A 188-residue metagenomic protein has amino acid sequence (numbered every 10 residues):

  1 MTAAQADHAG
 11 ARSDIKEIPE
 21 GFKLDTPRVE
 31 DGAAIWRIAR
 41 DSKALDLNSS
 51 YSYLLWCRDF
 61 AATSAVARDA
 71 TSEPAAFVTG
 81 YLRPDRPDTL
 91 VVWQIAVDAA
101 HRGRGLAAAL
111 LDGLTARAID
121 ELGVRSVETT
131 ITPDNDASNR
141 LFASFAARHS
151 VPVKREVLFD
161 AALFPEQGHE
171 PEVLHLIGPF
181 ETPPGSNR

Functional and structural regions predicted by a protein language model:
G10-N48: Short amphipathic alpha-helix that is part of the acyltransferase structural core
R40-A70, P74: Active-site rim helix/loop that mediates acceptor-substrate recognition in acyltransferases
V66, E73-R83, T89-V91, A96: Conserved beta-strand in the GNAT
R83-V92, R102, E121-V124: A conserved beta-turn-beta hairpin within the catalytic core of GNAT-like acetyltransferases that forms part
Q94-R102, I131-T132: A short, internal acetyl-CoA/4′-phosphopantetheine-binding micro-motif in the GNAT/acyltransferase core
V97, G103-R117, R140: Conserved acetyl-CoA-binding loop-helix of GNAT-fold acetyltransferases
A108, P133-R155: Conserved active-site alpha-helix within GNAT-family acetyltransferase domains
A118-P133: Conserved GNAT acetyl-CoA-binding A-motif
